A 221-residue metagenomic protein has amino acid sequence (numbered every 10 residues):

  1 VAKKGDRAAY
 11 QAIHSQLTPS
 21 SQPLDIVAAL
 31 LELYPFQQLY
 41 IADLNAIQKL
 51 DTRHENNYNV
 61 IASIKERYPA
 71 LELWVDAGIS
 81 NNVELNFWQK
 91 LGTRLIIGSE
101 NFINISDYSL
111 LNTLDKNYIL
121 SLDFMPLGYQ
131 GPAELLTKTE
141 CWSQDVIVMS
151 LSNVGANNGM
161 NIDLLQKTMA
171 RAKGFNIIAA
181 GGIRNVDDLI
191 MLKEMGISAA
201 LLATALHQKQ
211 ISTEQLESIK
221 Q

Functional and structural regions predicted by a protein language model:
V1-L71, S80-N82, K90-L91, N117-L120 (+4 more regions): Conserved N-terminal beta1-alpha1 strand-loop-helix module at the mouth
Q22, N104-D107, T113-L114, G128-P132 (+2 more regions): Alpha-helix capping and helix-coil boundary motifs
L31, I61-Y68, Q89, Y108-D115 (+3 more regions): Surface-exposed amphipathic alpha-helices with a cationic face
L44-A46, L91-Y108, I147-G155, G181-I183 (+1 more regions): Glycine-rich phosphate-binding active-site loops on the catalytic face of alpha/beta enzymes
D51, L85, S109, M160 (+4 more regions): Short, surface-exposed, charged/polar-biased interaction segments
A70-I97, L135-C141, D163-L202: Catalytic cores of alpha/beta
K116-L120, M169, L201-L202, Q210 (+1 more regions): Short, structured secondary-structure boundary patches
